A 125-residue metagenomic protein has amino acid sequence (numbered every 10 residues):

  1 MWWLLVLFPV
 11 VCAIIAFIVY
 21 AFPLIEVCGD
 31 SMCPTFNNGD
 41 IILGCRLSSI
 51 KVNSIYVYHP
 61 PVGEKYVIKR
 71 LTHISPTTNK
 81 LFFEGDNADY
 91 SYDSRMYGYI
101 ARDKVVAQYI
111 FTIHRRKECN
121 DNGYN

Functional and structural regions predicted by a protein language model:
M1-N125: Extended hydrophobic leader/signal-anchor segments used for secretion and membrane insertion
